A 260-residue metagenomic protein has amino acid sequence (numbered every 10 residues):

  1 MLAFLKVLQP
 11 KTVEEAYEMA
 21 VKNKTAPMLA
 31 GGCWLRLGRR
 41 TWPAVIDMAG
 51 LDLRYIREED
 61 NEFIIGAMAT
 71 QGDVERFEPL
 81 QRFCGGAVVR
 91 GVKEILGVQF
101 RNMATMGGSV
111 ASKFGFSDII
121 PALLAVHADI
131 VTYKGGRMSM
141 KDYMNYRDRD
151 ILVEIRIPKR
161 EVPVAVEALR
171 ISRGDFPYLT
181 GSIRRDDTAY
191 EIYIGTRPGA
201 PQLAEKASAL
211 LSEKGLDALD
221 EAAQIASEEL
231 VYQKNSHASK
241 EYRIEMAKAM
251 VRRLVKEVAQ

Functional and structural regions predicted by a protein language model:
M1-Q260: C-terminal structural segment of proteins
